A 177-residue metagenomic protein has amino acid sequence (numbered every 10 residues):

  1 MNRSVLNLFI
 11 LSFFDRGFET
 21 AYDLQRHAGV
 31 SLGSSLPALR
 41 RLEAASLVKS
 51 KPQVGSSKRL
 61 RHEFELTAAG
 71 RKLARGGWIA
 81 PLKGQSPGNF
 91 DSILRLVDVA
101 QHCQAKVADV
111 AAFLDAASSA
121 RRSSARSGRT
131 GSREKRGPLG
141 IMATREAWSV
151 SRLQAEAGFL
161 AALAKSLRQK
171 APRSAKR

Functional and structural regions predicted by a protein language model:
M1-P87: Basic helix-turn-helix/winged-helix DNA-binding cores and closely related short helical interaction motifs
F9, D91, G158: Active-site phosphate/pyrophosphate-handling residues
F14, L96-A100, L163, L167: Generic structural signal for hydrophobic core residues of well-folded globular domains
L60-R61, I93, A147: A structure-centric signal for secondary-structure junctions around beta-strands
R75-R122: Amphipathic alpha-helical dimerization/coiled-coil segments that flank or bridge DNA-binding/regulatory modules
V107-R177: Mid-protein regulatory/catalytic core that forms ligand/cofactor-binding pockets and protein-protein interaction
